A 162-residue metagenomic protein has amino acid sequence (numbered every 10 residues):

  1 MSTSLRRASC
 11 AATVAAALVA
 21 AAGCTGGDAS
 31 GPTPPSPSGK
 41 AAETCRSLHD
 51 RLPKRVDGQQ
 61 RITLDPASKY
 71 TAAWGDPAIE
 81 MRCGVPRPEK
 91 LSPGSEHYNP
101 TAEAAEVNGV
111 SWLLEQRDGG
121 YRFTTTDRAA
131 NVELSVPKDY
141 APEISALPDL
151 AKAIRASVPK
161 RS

Functional and structural regions predicted by a protein language model:
M1-A12: Bacterial N-terminal signal peptides that target proteins for export
V19-G23: C-terminal motif of bacterial Sec signal peptides marking the signal peptidase cleavage site
C24-D28: Bacterial signal peptide processing site
T33-G39, K69, E133-A141: Second-shell loop/turn segments in exported
T33-K54: Post-signal peptide N-terminal segment of mature Sec-exported envelope proteins
D50-G58, R155, P159: Sec-exported extracytoplasmic/periplasmic mature domains
V56-Q116: Short, solvent-exposed recognition patches
S92-S162: Extracytosolic low-complexity repeat regions of secreted or lipid-anchored proteins
